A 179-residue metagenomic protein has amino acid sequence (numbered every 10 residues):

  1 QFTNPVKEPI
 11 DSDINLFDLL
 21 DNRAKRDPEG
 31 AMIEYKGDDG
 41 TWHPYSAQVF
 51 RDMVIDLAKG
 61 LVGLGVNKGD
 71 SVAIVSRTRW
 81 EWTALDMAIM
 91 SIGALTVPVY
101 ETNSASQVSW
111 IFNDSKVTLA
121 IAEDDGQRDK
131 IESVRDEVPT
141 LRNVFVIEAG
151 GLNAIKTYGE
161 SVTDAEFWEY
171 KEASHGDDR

Functional and structural regions predicted by a protein language model:
Q1-V6: Short, contiguous pre-domain boundary segments
E8-D11, V49, V97-Y100, A122 (+1 more regions): Short, flexible loop segments at the rims of nucleotide/cofactor-binding pockets, characterized by
D11-I33, D52: A short N-terminal helical cap/helix-turn-helix that marks the beginning of AMP-binding/adenylate-forming
K25, V62, M90, N113: Short polybasic/polar patches that bind polyanions
P28-A31, V146, E160-R179: Conserved pre-ATP/AMP-binding loop-to-beta segment of ANL
E29, I33-M87, S104-S109, K156-V162 (+1 more regions): Conserved AMP-binding/adenylate-forming core of the ANL superfamily
G60-L64, D114, A173: ABC ATPase NBD switch/coupling site
S91-Y158: Structural core segment of the AMP-binding/adenylate-forming
